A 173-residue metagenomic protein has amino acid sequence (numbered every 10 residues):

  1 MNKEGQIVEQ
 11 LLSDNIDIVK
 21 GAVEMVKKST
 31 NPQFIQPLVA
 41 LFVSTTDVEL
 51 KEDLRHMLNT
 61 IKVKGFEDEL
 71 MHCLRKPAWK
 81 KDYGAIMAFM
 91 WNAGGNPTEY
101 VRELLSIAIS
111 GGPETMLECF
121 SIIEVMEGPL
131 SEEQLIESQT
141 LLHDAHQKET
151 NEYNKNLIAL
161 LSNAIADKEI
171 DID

Functional and structural regions predicted by a protein language model:
M1, Q147, L157-D173: Intrinsically disordered, serine/threonine- and proline-rich low-complexity regions of large eukaryotic regulatory
M1-Q10, S29-F42, V63-L74, G95-I109 (+2 more regions): Amphipathic alpha-helical scaffolding segments comprising HEAT/armadillo-like alpha-solenoid repeats
Q6-S13, P113-M116, M126: Solvent-exposed, charged interface segments at domain starts and junctions
Q10-N15, K27, F42-T46, L58 (+5 more regions): Alpha-solenoid helical repeat architecture
D14-D17, D47, D53, D68 (+5 more regions): Acidic-enriched, low-complexity/disordered segments with a strong bias for Aspartate over Glutamate
D17-S29, A40, K51-V63, H72 (+3 more regions): Structural detector for internal amphipathic alpha-helices that build alpha-solenoid repeat scaffolds
P32, D47-V48, K80, P97-T98 (+2 more regions): Alpha-helix N-cap/helix-initiation sites
I136-A145, T150-A159: Preference for long, well-ordered alpha-helical segments
